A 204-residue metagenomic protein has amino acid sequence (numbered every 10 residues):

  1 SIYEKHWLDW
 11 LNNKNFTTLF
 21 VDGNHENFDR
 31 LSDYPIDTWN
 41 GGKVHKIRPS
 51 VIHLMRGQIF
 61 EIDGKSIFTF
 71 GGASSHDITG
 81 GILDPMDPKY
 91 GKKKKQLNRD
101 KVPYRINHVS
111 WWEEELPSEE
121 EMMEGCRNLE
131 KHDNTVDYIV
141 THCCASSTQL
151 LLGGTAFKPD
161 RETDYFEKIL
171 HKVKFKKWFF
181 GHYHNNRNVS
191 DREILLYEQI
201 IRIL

Functional and structural regions predicted by a protein language model:
S1-I2, D29-S32, T79, T148-L151 (+1 more regions): Short glycine-/acidic-enriched loop or helix-start segments at secondary-structure transitions that form or flank
S1-I62, G153-T155, P159-F166, H171-K172 (+2 more regions): Core catalytic region of metal-dependent phosphoesterases/phosphodiesterases, especially metallo-beta-lactamase-like
D22, Q96, G181: Single, functionally critical "micro-switch" positions that shape active/binding sites and transmembrane helices
H25, F60, S74, N185 (+1 more regions): Residue-level detector of flexible, active-site-proximal loop/helix-junction positions within diverse enzyme catalytic
G42, P49, D63-A156: Active-site-proximal loop/helix segment associated with metal-binding centers of metalloenzymes
E114-L204: Internal alpha/beta domain cores that form substrate/cofactor-binding pockets in large enzymes and binding proteins
